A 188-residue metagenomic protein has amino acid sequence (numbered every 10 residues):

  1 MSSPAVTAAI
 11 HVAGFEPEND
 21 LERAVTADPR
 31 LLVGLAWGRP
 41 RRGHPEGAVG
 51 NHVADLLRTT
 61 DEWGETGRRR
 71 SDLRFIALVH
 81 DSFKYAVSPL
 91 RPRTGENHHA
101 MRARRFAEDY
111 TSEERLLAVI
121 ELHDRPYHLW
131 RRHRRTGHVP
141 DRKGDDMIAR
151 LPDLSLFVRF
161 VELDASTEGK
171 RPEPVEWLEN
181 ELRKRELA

Functional and structural regions predicted by a protein language model:
M1-L90: Acidic/His-rich, divalent-metal-binding segments that scaffold phosphate/diphosphate chemistry
S2, A149-P152, K170, P174: Non-membrane alpha-helical secondary structure
A9, A24, T59, F106 (+3 more regions): Residues that form generic nucleotide/phosphate-binding pockets
L35, R132-T136, P172-E176: Short coil/turn segments at secondary-structure boundaries
H52, L116, P174-W177: General structural feature for long, well-ordered alpha-helical segments within catalytic domains of soluble enzymes
E62-T167: Divalent metal-dependent catalytic cores for phosphoryl transfer on phosphate-bearing substrates
G169-A188: Terminal helices and disordered tails flanking the catalytic cores of nucleotide-processing hydrolases
